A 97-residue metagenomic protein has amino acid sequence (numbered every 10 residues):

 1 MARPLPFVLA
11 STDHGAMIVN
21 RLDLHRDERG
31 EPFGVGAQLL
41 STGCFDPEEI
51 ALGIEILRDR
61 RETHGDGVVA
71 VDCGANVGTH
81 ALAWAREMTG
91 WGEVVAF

Functional and structural regions predicted by a protein language model:
M1-F97: S-adenosyl-L-methionine
